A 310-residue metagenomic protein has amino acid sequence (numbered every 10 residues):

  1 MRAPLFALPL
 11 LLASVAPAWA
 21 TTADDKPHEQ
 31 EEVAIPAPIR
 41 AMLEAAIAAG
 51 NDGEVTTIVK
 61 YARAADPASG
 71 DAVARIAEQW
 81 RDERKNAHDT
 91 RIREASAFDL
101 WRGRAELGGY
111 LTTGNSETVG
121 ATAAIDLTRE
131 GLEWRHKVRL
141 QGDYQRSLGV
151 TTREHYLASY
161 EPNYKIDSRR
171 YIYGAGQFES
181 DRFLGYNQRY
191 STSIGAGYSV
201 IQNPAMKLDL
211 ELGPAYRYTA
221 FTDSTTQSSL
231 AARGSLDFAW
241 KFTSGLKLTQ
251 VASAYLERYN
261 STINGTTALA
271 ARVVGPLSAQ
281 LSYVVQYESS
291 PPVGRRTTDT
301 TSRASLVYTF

Functional and structural regions predicted by a protein language model:
M1-S96: Cleavable N-terminal export/targeting peptides
A87-S159, N163, Q177-D181: Transmembrane beta-barrel domains of bacterial outer-membrane proteins
W101, L132-K137, S168-I172, P204-L208 (+2 more regions): Repeated loop/turn-to-beta-strand initiation elements of outer-membrane beta-barrel proteins
A105-G109, A123-R129, Y160-Y164, I194-Y198 (+6 more regions): Residues on the lipid-exposed face of transmembrane beta-strands in outer-membrane beta-barrel proteins
G109-T113, R129-G131, G142-R146, F178-R182 (+5 more regions): Transmembrane beta-strands of outer-membrane beta-barrel pores
Y110-V119, R146-R153, D181-N187, T222-T226 (+2 more regions): Solvent-exposed loop/turn segments connecting transmembrane beta-strands in outer-membrane beta-barrel proteins
E133, N203-Y255: Detector for outer-membrane/organellar transmembrane beta-barrel domains, recognizing the amphipathic beta-strand
N260-F310: Predominantly the C-terminal beta-signal and adjacent terminal strand-loop region of outer-membrane beta-barrel
